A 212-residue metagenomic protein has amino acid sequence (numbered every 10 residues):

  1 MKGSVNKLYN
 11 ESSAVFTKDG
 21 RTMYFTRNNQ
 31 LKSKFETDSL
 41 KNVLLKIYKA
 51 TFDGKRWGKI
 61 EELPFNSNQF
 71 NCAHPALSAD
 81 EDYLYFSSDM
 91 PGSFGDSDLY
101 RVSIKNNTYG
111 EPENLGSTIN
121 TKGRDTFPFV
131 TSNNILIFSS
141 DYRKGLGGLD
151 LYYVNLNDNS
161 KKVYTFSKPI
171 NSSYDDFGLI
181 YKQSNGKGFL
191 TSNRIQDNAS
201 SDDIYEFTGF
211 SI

Functional and structural regions predicted by a protein language model:
M1-I212: Short, conserved micro-motifs composed of acidic
